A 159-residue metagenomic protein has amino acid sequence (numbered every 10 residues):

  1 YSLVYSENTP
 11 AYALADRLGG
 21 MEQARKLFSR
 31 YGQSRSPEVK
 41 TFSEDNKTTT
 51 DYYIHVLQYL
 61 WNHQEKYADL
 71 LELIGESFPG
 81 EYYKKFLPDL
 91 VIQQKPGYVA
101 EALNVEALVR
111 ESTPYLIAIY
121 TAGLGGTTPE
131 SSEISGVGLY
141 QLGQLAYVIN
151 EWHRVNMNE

Functional and structural regions predicted by a protein language model:
Y1-S6: Short helix- or helix-capping micro-motifs that position conserved polar/aromatic residues at function-defining sites
Y12-E159: Penicillin-recognizing serine hydrolase domain
